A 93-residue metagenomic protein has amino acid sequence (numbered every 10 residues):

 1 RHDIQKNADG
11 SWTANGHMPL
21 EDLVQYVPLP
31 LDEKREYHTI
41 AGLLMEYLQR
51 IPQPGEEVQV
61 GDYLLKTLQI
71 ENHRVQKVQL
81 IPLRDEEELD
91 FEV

Functional and structural regions predicted by a protein language model:
R1-V93: Cytosolic regulatory modules rich in charged/polar residues
